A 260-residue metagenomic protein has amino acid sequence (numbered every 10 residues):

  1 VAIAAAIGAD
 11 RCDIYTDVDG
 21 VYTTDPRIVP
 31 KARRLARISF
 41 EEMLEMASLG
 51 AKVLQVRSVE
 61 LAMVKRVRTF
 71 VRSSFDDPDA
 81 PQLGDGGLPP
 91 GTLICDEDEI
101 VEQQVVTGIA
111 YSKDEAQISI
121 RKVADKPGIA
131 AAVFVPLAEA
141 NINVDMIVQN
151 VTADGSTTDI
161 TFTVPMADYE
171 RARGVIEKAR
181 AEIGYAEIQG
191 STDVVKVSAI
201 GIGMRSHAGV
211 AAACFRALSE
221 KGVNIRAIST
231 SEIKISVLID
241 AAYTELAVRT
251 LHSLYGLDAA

Functional and structural regions predicted by a protein language model:
V1-A260: C-terminal catalytic "cap/lid" subdomain
